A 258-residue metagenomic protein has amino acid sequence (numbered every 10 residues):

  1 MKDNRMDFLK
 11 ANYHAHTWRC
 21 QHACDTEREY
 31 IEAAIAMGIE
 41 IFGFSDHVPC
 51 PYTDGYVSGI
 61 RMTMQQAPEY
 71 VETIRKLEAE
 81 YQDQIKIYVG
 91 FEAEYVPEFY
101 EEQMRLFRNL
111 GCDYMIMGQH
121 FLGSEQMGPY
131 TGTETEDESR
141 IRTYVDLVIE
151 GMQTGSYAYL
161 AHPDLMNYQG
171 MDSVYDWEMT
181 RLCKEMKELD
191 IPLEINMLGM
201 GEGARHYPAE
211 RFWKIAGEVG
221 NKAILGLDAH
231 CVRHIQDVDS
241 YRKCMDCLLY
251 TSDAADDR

Functional and structural regions predicted by a protein language model:
M1-Y95, E102, F107, Q169-S173 (+5 more regions): An N-terminally biased module of ancient metal coordination in phosphate/nucleic-acid-related enzymes
A33-A36, E80, E150, E185 (+2 more regions): Alpha-helical scaffold elements within enzyme catalytic domains, especially in hydrolases
A36, N109, T154-Y157: Alpha-helix termination/capping residues and helix-transition junctions
E40-I41, D113, A158: Short acidic/polar active-site loop segments enriched in Thr and Asp
Y88-Y130: Hydrophobic alpha-helical segments and helix pairs
I116-V219: Domain-core and long-helix interface of multi-subunit machines
G199-L248: H/E-rich (His + Asp/Glu) clusters that bind or coordinate divalent metals
Y250-D257: Conserved small/polar residues in nucleotide/adenosyl-binding loops
